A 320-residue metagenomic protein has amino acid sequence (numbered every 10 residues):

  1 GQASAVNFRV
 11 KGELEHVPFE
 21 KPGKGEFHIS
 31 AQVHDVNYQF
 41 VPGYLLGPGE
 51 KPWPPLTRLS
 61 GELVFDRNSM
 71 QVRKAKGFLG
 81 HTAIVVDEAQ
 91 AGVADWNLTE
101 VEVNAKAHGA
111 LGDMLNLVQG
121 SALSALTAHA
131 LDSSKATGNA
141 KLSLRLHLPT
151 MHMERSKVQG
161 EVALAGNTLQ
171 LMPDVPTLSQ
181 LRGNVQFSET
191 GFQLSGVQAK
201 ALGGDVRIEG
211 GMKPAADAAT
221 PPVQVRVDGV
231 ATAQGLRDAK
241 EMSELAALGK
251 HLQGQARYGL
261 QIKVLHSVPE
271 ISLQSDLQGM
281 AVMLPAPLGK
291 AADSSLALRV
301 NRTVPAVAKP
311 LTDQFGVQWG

Functional and structural regions predicted by a protein language model:
G1-P22, H28-Y38, L63, A94-M153 (+3 more regions): Extended amphipathic, helix-rich lipid-handling scaffolds
A5, V72-K74, V86, L194-G196 (+1 more regions): Hydrophobic residues on conserved beta-strands that form the core of alpha/beta folds
N7, S60-E62, K76, S143 (+4 more regions): Short, surface-exposed charged micro-motifs
H34-V36, N68, A75, T82 (+4 more regions): Solvent-exposed loop/turn tips at the surfaces of repeat/solenoid architectures
R58-S69, N139, R145, V185 (+2 more regions): Extended non-catalytic domains of envelope/secretory-pathway proteins
K74-F78, G196-K200, D313-G320: Short beta-strand segments that buttress and anchor functional surface loops
H81, G203, A291-S295: Solvent-exposed, conformationally flexible loop/turn segments
